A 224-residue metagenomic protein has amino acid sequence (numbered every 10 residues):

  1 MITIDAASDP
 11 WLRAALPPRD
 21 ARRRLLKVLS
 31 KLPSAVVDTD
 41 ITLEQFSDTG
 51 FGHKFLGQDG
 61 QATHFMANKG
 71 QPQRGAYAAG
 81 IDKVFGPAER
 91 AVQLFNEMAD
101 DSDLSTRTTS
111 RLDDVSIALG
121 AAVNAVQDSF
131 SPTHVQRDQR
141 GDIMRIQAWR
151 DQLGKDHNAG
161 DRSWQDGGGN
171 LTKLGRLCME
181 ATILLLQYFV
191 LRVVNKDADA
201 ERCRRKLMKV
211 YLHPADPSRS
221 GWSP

Functional and structural regions predicted by a protein language model:
M1-I117, P132-P224: N-terminal, motif-rich segments that launch catalysis or mediate targeting to/interaction with membranes, typified by
V115-V126: Short alpha-helix carrying the canonical HExxH Zn2+-binding catalytic motif
S129: Nucleic-acid-interacting cores, centered on viral/eukaryotic replication and modification enzymes
